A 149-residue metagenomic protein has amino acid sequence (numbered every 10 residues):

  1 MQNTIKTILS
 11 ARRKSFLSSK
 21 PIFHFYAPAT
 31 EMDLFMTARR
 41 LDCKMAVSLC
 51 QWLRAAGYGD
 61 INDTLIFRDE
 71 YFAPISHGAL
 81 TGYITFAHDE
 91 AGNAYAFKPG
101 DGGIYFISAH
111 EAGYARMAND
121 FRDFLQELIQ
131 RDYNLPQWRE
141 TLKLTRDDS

Functional and structural regions predicted by a protein language model:
M1-D101, F106, L142-S149: A surface-exposed partner-binding patch
H110-Q137: Compact, glycine/acidic-enriched structural inserts
